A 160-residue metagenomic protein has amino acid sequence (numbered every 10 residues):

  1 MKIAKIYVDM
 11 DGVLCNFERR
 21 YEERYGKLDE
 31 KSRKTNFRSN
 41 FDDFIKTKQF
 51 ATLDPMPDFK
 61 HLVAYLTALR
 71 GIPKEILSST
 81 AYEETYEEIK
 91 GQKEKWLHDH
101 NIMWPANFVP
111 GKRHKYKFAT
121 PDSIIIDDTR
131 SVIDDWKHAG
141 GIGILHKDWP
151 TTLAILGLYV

Functional and structural regions predicted by a protein language model:
M1-T47, H138: Active-site neighborhood of HAD-like aspartate-dependent phosphohydrolases
K5, N107-W136: Conserved Lys-Pro-Asp/Glu-containing loop-to-beta segment of HAD-superfamily phosphomonoesterases, centered on
G12-C15, R20-Y21, T80-E83, K112-K115 (+2 more regions): Short, solvent-exposed loop/turn segments at secondary-structure junctions
T35-F44, I144-V160: A short, conserved beta-to-alpha structural element at the edge of catalytic cores that scaffolds binding
A51-D54, F59-K90, L97: Substrate-recognition element of Asp-dependent hydrolases with the DxDx(T/V) motif
Y86-Q92, K115-A119: Metal-dependent catalytic neighborhoods of phosphoester/phosphodiester hydrolases
K93-N107: Structural recognition of alpha->loop->beta junctions
I124-L156: Acidic, Mg2+-coordinating phosphoryl-transfer loop and its flanking beta/alpha structural elements, shared across
